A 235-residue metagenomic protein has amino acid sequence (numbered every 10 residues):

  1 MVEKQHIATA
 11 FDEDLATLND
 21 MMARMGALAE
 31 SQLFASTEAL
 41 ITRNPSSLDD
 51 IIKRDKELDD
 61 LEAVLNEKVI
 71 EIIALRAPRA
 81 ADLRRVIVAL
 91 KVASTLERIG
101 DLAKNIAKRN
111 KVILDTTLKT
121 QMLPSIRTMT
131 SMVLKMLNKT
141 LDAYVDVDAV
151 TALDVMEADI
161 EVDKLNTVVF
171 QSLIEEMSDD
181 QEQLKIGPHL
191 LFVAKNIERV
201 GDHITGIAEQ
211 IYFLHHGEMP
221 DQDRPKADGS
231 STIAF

Functional and structural regions predicted by a protein language model:
M1-F235: Cytosolic, long alpha-helical scaffolding segments
